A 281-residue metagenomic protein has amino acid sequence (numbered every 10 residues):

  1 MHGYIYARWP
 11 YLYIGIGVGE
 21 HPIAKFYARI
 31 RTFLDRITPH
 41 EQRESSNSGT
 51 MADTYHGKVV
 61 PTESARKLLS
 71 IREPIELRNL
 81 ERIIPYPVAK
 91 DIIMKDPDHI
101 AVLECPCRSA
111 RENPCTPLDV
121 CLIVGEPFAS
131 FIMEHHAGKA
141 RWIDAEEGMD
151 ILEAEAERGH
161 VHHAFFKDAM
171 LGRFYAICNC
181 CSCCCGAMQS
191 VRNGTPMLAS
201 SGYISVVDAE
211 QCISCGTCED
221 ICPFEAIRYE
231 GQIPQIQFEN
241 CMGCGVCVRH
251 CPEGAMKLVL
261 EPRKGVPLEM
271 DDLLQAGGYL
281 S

Functional and structural regions predicted by a protein language model:
M1-H160, Q235, K257-S281: Iron-sulfur (Fe-S) cluster-binding modules
K95, E155, L171-R173, S200 (+1 more regions): A generic structural signal for short, non-catalytic loop/turn and secondary-structure boundary residues
D98, R158, F174-C178, Y203-S205 (+1 more regions): Structural beta-strand/beta-sheet cores of well-ordered domains, especially the beta-sheet scaffolds that support
L103-P117, Y175-A187, E210-F224, M242-E253: Local cysteine-cluster metal-coordination motifs and their immediate loop/turn environment, predominantly Fe-S cluster
P127, C184, N193-G194: Short, flexible segments with low predicted structural confidence
E146, E157-L171, Y175-S190: Long, low-complexity, proline- and polar/charged-enriched segments that are largely intrinsically disordered
V161, I227-R228, C247, M256: Conserved hydrophobic residue
A164-A176, R192-I221, E225-G243, L260-V266 (+1 more regions): Ferredoxin-like iron-sulfur electron-transfer modules
